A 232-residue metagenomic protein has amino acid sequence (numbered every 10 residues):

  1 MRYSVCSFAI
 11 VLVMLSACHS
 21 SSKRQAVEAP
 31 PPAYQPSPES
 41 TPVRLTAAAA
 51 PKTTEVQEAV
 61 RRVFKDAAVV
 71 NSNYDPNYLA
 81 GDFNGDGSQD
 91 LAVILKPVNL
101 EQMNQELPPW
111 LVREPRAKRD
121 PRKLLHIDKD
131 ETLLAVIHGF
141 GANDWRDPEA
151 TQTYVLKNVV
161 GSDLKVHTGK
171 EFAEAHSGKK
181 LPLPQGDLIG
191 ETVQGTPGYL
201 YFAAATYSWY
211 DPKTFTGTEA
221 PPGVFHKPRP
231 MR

Functional and structural regions predicted by a protein language model:
M1-V5: Positively charged n-region of N-terminal signal peptides that target proteins for export
S7-S16: Bacterial N-terminal signal peptides
C18-G85, Q89-R232: Beta-propeller-forming repeat regions
